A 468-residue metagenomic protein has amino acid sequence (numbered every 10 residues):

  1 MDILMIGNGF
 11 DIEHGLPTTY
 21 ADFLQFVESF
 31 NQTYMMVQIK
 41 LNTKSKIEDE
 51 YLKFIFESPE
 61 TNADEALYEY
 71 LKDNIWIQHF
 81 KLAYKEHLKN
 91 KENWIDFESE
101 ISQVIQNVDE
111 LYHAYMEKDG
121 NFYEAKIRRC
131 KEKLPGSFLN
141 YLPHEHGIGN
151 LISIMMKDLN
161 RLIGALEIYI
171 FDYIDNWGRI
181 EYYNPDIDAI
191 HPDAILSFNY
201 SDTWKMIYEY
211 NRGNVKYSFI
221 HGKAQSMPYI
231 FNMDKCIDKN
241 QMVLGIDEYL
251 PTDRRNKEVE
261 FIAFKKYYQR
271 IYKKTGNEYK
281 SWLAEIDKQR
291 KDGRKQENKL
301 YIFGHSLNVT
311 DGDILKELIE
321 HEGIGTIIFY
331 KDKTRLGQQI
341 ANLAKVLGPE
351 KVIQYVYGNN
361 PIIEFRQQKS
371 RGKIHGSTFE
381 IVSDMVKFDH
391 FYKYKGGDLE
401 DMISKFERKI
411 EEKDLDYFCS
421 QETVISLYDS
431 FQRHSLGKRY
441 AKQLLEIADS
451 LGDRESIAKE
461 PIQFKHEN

Functional and structural regions predicted by a protein language model:
M1-H14, F23, V37, L41-T43 (+4 more regions): SIR2/sirtuin-family catalytic core signature
N8, Q25, G164, D202 (+4 more regions): Short, hydrophobic/amphipathic alpha-helical patches that form generic packing surfaces within helical domains
G9-M35, N214-Y217: Conserved catalytic core of sirtuin-type NAD+-dependent deacylases
P17-T18, Y208-E209, I314-L315: Short coil/turn segments at secondary-structure boundaries
L41-I271: Extended, H/D-rich, highly charged conserved domains that either
R270-I286, H305-V309: A general structural motif
M402, Q421-L427, E460: Amphipathic alpha-helical elements of HEAT/ARM-like alpha-solenoid repeat scaffolds that form extended
E411-C419, Q432-A441, D453-S456: Charged, low-complexity interaction regions
